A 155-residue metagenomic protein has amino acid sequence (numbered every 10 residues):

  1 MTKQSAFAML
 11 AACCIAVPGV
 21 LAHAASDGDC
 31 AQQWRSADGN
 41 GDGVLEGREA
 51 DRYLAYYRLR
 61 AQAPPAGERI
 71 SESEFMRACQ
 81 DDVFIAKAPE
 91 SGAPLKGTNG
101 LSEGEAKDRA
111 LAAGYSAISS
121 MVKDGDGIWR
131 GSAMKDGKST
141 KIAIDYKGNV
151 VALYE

Functional and structural regions predicted by a protein language model:
M1-A8: Bacterial Sec-dependent N-terminal signal peptides
A8-P18: Bacterial N-terminal signal peptides
P18-A24: Sec/Tat signal peptide C-region and signal peptidase I cleavage site
G28-N40, A55-E72, M76-F84: Primarily EF-hand calcium-binding motifs
A37, A86-P94: Acidic/histidine-rich, surface-exposed loop or edge segments in extracytoplasmic proteins
A93-I118: Short, non-transmembrane alpha-helical segments in secretory-pathway proteins
W129-G131: Conserved histidines in hydrophobic membrane contexts and catalytic metal-binding motifs
T140-E155: A short, surface-exposed beta-strand/turn
